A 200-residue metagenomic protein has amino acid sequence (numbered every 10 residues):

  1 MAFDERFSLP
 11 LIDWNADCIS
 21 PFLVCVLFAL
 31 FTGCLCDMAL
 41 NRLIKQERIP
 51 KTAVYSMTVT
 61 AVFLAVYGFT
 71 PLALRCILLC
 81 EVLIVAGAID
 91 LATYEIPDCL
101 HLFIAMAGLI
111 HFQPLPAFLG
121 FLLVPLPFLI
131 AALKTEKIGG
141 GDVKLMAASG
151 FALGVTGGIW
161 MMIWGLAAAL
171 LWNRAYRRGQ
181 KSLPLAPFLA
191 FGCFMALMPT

Functional and structural regions predicted by a protein language model:
M1-T200: A membrane-topology feature that recognizes alpha-helical transmembrane segments and their immediate juxtamembrane
